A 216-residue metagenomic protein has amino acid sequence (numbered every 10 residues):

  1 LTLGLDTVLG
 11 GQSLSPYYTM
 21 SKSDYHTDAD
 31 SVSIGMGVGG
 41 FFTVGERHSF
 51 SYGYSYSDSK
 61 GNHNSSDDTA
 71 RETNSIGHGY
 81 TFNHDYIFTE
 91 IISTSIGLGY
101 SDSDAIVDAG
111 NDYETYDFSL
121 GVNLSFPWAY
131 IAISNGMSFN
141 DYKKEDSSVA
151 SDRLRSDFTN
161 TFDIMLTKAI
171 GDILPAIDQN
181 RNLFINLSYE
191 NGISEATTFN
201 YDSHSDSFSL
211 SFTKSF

Functional and structural regions predicted by a protein language model:
L1-F216: Gram-negative and organellar
